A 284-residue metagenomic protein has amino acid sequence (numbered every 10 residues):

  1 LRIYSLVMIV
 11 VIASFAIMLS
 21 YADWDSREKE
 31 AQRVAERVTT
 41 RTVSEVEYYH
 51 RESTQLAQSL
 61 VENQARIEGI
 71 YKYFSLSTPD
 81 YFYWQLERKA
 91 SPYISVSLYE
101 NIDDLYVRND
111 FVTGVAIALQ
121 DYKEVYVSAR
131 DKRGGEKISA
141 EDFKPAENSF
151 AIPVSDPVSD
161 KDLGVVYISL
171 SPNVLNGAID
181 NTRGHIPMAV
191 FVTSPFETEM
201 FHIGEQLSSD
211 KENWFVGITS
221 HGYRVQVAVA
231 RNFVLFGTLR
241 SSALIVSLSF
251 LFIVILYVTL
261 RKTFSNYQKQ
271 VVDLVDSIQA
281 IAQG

Functional and structural regions predicted by a protein language model:
L1-R33, S247: Extreme N-terminal signal-anchor transmembrane helix of membrane signaling/transducer proteins, especially in bacteria
R33-R133: Extracytoplasmic/periplasmic sensory segments of membrane signal-transduction proteins
S95-F111, K161-H202: Solvent-exposed, extracytoplasmic
V127-R130, E136, K144-R183, V227-A230: Conserved beta-strands of PAS-like sensory domains
P145-P157, E205-G217, Y223-V225: A short beta-strand signature within small-molecule sensing/ligand-binding domains used in signal transduction
K161-V174, N213-F250: Short, hydrophobic beta-strand elements of compact beta-sandwich sensory domains
L248-S249, V258-K262: Hydrophobic transmembrane helix bundles of membrane-integrated enzymes that assemble and modify cell-envelope
N266-G284: Membrane-proximal alpha-helical signal-transduction linkers
